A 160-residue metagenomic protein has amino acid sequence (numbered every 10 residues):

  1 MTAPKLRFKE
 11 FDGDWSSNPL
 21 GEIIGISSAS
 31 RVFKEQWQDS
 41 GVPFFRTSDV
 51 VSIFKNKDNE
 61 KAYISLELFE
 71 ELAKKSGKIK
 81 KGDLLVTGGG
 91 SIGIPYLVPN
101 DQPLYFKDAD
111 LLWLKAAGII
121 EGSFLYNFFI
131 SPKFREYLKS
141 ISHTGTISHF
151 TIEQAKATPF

Functional and structural regions predicted by a protein language model:
P4, G88, L104-L112, S142-F160: A short glycine-rich beta-alpha junction/loop motif
R7-S30, D39, A157: Non-catalytic DNA-recognition/assembly elements of restriction-modification systems
F33-D39, D58-E60, I141: Short coil/turn segments at secondary-structure boundaries
R46-S48, D58, Y63-I130: A short beta-sheet element
I53-K57, F150: Short acidic/His/Gly/Ser-rich catalytic and metal-binding motifs that mark active-site loops of diverse hydrolases
